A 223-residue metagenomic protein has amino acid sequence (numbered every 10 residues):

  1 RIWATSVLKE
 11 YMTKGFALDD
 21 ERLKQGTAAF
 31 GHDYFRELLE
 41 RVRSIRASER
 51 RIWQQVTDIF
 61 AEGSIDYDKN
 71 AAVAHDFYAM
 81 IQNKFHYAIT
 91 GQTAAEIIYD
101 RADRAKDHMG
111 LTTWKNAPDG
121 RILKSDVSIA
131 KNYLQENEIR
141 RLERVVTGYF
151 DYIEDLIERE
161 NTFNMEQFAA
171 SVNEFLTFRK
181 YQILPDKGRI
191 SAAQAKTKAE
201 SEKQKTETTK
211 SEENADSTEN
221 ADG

Functional and structural regions predicted by a protein language model:
R1-G223: Positively charged, phosphate-engaging catalytic surfaces used for nucleic-acid and nucleotide handling
